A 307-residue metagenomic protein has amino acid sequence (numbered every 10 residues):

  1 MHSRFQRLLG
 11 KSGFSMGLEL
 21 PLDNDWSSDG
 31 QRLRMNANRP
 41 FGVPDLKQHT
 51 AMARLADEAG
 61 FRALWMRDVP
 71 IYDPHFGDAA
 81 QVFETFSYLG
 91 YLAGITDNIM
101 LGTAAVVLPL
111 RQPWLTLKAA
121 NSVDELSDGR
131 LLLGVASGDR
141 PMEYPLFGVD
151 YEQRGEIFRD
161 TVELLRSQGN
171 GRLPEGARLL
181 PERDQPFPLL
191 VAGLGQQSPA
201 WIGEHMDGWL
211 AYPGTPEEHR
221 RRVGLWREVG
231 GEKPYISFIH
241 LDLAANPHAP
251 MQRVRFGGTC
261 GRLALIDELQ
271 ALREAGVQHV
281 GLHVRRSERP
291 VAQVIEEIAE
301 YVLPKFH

Functional and structural regions predicted by a protein language model:
M1-I95, R285, Q293, E297 (+1 more regions): N-terminal beta1-alpha1-beta2 module of alpha/beta enzyme domains
H2-F14, Y72, F76-D78, P109-H205 (+1 more regions): Internal, glycine-rich beta/alpha segment that forms the wall or movable "lid" of small-molecule/cofactor binding
H2-R39, R140-E143, N170-P186, K233-F256: N-terminal small/glycine-rich loop or linker at the start of catalytic domains across soluble metabolic enzymes
F14-L20, L64-M66, L101-T103, L131-V135 (+4 more regions): Hydrophobic faces of well-ordered beta-strands that scaffold small-molecule active sites in alpha/beta enzyme cores
S28-K47, V106-W114, P186-L194, A249-L263: Active-site mouth loops of central-metabolism enzymes
P44-A56, A119, V191-W201, C260-L272: Short, acidic/polar
Q48-R67, G203-G208, Y212, A271-Q278: Catalytic domains of carbohydrate-active enzymes, especially glycoside hydrolases
F76-L101, R159-Q168, W226-H240, I295-H307: Alpha-helix-loop-beta-strand connector modules within alpha/beta enzyme cores
